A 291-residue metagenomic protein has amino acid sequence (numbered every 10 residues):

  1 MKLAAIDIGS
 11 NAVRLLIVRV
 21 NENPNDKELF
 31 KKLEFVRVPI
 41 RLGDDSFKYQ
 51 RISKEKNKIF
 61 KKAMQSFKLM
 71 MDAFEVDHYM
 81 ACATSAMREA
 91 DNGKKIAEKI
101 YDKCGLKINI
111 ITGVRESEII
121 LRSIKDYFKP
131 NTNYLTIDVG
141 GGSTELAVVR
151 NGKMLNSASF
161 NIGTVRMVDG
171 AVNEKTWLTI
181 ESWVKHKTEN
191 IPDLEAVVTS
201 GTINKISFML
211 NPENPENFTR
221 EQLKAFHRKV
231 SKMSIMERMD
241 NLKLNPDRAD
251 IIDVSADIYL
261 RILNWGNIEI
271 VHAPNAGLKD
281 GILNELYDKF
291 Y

Functional and structural regions predicted by a protein language model:
L3-D7, Y134-D138: Short glycine-aspartate micro-motif
I6, V13-R14: General N-terminal leader/first-domain-start detector
N11-V13, G142: Conserved Rossmann-like nucleotide-cofactor binding loop
I17, D45-V76, T84-E98, D102-N133 (+1 more regions): Helical "lid/coupling" subdomains associated with nucleotide-phosphate turnover
V20-N25: Short loop/turn segments immediately following beta-strands, especially the blade-tip and inter-blade linker loops
D26-R41, K62, D72: Conserved ATP-binding subdomain of kinase catalytic cores across diverse folds
A81: Dinucleotide-binding Rossmann-like beta1-alpha1 core, especially the glycine-rich loop that anchors the ADP
G141-V148: Acidic, divalent-metal-coordinating active-site segment for phosphoryl/phosphodiester hydrolysis, typified by short
